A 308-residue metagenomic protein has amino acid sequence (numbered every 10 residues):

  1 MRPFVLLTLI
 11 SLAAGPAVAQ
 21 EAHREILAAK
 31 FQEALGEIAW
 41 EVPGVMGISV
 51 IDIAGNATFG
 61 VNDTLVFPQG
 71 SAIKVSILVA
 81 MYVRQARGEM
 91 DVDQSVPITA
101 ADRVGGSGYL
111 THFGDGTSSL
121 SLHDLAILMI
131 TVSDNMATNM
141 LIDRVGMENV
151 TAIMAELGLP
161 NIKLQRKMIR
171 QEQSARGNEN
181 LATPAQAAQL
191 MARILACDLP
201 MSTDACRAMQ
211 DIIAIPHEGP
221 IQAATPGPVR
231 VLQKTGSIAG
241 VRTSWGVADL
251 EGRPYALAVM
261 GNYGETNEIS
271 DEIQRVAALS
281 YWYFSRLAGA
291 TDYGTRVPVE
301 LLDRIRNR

Functional and structural regions predicted by a protein language model:
F4-A14: Bacterial N-terminal signal peptides
G15-A19: Sec/Tat signal peptide C-region and signal peptidase I cleavage site
Q20-I38, A54, T58, R144 (+3 more regions): Structured C-terminal helix/loop/strand segments within mature extracytoplasmic catalytic/sensor domains
A39-V42, V79-E89, A100-D102, I130-M136 (+7 more regions): Sec/Tat-exported extracytoplasmic proteins
W40-F67, M90: Short, conserved catalytic-motif segment at the N-terminal edge
V45, S118, N139-L195: Mid-domain, small-residue-enriched loop/turn segments at the edges of structured enzyme/sensor domains
N56, P68-V96, L257: Active-site SXXK
R103-N139, M147: Conserved catalytic neighborhood of penicillin-recognizing serine enzymes
